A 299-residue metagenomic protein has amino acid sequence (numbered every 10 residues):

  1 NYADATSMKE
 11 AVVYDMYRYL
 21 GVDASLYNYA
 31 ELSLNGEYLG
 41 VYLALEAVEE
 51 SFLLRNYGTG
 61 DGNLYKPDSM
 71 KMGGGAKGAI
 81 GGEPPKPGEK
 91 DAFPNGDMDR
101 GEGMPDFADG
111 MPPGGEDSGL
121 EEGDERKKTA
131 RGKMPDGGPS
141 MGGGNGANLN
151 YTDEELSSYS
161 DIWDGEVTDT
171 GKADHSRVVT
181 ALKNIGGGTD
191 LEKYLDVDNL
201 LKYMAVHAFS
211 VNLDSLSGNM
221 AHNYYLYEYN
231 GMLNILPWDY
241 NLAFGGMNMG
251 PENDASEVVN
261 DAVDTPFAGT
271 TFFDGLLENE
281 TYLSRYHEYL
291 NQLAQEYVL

Functional and structural regions predicted by a protein language model:
Y2-V22: A conserved alpha-helical element in kinase catalytic cores
K9, V13, D174-A181, L200 (+4 more regions): Stable alpha-helical elements in mature extracytoplasmic
K9-E10, Y42-A44, F52-G58, L213-S215 (+3 more regions): Short, solvent-exposed loop/turn and secondary-structure capping segments
Y19-S25, E31, E37-A205, S210 (+2 more regions): Internal "kinase-insert"/substrate-recognition segments embedded within catalytic cores of ATP-dependent enzymes
V22-D23, E37, Y229-N234, T281-S284 (+1 more regions): Loop/turn elements at helix/coil->beta-strand transitions in domains of secreted/extracellular proteins
Y29-E31, Y38-Y42, N223-Y225, M232-I235: Beta-sheet entry/capping signal
E192-G246: Active-site acidic catalytic loop and adjacent metal/ATP-binding pocket of ATP-dependent phosphoryl transfer enzymes
F244-L299: Hydrophobic, secondary-structure "cap" segments at the distal end of domains
